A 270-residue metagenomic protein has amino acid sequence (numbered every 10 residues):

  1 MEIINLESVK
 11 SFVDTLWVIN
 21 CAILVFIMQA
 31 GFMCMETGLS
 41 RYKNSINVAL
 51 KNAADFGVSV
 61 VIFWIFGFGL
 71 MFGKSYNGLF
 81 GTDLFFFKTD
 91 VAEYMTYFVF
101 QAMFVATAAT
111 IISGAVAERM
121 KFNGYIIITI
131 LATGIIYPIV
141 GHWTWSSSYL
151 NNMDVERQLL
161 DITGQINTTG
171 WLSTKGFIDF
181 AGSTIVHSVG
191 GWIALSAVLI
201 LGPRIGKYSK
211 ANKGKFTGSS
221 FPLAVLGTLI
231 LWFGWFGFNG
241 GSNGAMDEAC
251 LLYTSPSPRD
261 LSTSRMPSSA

Functional and structural regions predicted by a protein language model:
M1-F12: Short, strongly hydrophobic alpha-helical membrane anchors
A30-G38, T107-A108, I112, V189-K213 (+2 more regions): Juxtamembrane interface elements at the cytosolic ends of transmembrane helices in multi-pass membrane proteins
F32-I46, M103-N123, W145, G176: Membrane-water interface regions at transmembrane-helix termini and the short interhelical loops of multi-pass membrane
K43-G57: Loop-to-helix transition at the N-terminal end of transmembrane alpha-helices
W64-T82, E118-R119, V140-N151: Transmembrane alpha-helix boundary signature
I65-I111: Membrane-interface helix-loop-helix modules in multi-pass inner-membrane proteins
M103, T184-W192, S255: Membrane-interface loop-to-helix entry segments
Y253-D260: Conserved small/polar residues in nucleotide/adenosyl-binding loops
